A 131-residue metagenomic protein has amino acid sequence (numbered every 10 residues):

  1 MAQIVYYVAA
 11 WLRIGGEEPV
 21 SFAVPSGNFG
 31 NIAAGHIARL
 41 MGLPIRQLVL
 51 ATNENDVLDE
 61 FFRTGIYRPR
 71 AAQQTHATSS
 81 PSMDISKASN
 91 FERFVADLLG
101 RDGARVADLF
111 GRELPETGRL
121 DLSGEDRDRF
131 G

Functional and structural regions predicted by a protein language model:
M1-G131: PLP-dependent amino-acid enzyme catalytic core
